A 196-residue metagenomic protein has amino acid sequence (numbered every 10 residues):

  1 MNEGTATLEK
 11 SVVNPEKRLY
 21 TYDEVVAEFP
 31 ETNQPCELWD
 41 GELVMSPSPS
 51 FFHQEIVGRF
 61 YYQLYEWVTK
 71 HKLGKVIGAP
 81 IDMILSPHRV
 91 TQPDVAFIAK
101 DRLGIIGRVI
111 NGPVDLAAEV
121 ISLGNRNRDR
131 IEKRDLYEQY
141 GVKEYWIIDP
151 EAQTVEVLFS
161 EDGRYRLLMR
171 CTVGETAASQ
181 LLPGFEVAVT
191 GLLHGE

Functional and structural regions predicted by a protein language model:
M1-E196: Gly/Pro/Ser/Thr-rich low-complexity, intrinsically disordered segments predominantly at protein N-termini
